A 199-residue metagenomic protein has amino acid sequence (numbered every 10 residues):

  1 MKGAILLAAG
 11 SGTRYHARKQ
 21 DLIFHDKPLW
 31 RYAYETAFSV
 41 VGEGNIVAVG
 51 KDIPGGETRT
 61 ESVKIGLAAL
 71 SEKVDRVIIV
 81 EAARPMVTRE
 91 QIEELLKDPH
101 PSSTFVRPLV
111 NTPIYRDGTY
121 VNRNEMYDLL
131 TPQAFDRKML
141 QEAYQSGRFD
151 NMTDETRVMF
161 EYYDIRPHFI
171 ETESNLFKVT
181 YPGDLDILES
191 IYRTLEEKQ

Functional and structural regions predicted by a protein language model:
M1-K51: N-terminal glycine-rich phosphate-binding loop and ensuing alpha1 helix
K2-A4, V77, P167: Conserved hydrophobic helix-helix packing surfaces used for dimerization/oligomerization
L6, W30, G66, E81 (+3 more regions): Residue-level signal for inorganic ion chemistry
A8-S11, G56, P182: Glycine-rich beta-strand-to-loop/alpha-helix junction loops that act as flexible
S11-R14, A82-M86, Q133-A134, T180: Glycine/serine-rich anion-binding loops at beta->alpha junctions that coordinate negatively charged ligand groups
F24, I114-R116, K178-T180: Short beta-strand-to-turn element immediately C-terminal to the catalytic PLP-Schiff-base lysine in fold type I
I53-R123, L130-T131: Conserved beta-loop-beta/alpha segment of the NTase-like Rossmann-fold superfamily that binds/positions NTPs
D128-Q199: Conserved alpha/beta core of the MobA/IspD/sugar-nucleotide pyrophosphorylase nucleotidyltransferase superfamily
